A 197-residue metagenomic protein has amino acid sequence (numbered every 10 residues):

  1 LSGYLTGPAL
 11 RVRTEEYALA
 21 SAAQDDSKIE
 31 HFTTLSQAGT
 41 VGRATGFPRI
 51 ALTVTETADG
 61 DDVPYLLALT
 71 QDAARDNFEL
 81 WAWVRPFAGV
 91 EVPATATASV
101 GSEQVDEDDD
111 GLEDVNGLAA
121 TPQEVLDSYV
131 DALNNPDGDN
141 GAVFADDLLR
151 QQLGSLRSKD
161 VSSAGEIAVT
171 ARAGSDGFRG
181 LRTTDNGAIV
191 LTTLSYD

Functional and structural regions predicted by a protein language model:
L1-A23, T95-A168: Core segments of small alpha/beta cavity-forming domains
L5-G7, E16, T57, V84 (+1 more regions): A mature extracytoplasmic/lumenal domain signature
R11-R13, R43, R49, R75 (+5 more regions): Arginine residue identity/basic-tract feature
L19, T34, L80-R85, D131: Intrinsically disordered, low-complexity regions enriched in small/polar residues
A20-V63, I167-D197: Surface-exposed, charged secondary-structure patches
P48, T57-A120, D185-I189: Short beta-strand edge/turn micro-motifs at domain boundaries
D76-E79, V125-L133, T192-T193: Broad hydrophobic/π-residue packing in well-ordered secondary structure
